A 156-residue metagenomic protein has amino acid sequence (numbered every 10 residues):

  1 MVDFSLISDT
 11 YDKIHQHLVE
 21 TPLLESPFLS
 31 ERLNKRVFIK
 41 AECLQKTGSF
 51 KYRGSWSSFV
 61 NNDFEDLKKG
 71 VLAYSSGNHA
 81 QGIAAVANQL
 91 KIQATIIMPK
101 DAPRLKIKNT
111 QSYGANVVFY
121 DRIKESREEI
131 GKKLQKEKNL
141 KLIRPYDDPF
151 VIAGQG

Functional and structural regions predicted by a protein language model:
M1-G156: PLP-dependent amino-acid enzyme catalytic core
